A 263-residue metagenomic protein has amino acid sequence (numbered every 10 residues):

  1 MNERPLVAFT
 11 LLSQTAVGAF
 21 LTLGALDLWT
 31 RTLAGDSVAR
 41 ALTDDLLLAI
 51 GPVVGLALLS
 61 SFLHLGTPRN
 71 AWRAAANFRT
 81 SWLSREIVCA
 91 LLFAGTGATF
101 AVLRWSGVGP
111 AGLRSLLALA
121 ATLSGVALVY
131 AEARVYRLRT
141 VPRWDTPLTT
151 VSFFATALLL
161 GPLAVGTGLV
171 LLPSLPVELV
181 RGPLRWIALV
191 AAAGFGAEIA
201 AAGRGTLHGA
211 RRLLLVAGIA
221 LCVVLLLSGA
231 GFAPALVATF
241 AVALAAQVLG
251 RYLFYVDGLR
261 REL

Functional and structural regions predicted by a protein language model:
R4, T10-Q14, R31, V38 (+2 more regions): Long, contiguous internal "core" modules enriched in hydrophobic/ aromatic residues
F9-W29, L46-N70, E86, A90-R104: Transmembrane-helix bundle segments that line or gate the permeation/cavity pathway in multi-pass membrane proteins
T30, L65-P68, A201-A202, Y252-R260: Juxtamembrane/interface segments at transmembrane-helix termini
A34-L47: Active-site-flanking structural segment that lines cofactor/substrate pockets
L56-S60, V242-G250: Active-site alpha-helical segments that house and flank conserved acidic catalytic motifs for diphosphate chemistry
L65-T80, R260-E262: Flexible loop linkers connecting adjacent transmembrane helices in multi-pass alpha-helical membrane transporters
A233-A241, L253-L263: Interfacial loop-to-transmembrane junctions
